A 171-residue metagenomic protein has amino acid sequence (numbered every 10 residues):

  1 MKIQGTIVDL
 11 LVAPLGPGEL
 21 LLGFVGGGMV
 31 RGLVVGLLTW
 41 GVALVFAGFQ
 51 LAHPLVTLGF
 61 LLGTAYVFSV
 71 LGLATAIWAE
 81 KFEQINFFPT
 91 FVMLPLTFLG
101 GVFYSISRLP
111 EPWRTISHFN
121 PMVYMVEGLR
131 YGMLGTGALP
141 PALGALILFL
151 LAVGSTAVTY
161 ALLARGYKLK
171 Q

Functional and structural regions predicted by a protein language model:
M1, L73-F82, Y104-P112: A cytosolic-side transmembrane-helix exit/cap motif
M1-L15, G28: Transmembrane helix boundary and interhelical loop/hinge segments in multi-pass membrane proteins
I7-L10, V42, F46, T75 (+6 more regions): Hydrophobic alpha-helical interface/terminus motif in multipass membrane transporters
G16-P17, S105: Short coil/turn motifs that cap or connect alpha-helices
P17-P89, T136-Y160: Alpha-helical transmembrane segments and their short interhelical loops
A47-Q50, T97-G154: Membrane-interfacial helix-loop-helix junctions in multi-pass membrane proteins
A164-Q171: Short cytosolic juxtamembrane segments of multi-pass membrane proteins
